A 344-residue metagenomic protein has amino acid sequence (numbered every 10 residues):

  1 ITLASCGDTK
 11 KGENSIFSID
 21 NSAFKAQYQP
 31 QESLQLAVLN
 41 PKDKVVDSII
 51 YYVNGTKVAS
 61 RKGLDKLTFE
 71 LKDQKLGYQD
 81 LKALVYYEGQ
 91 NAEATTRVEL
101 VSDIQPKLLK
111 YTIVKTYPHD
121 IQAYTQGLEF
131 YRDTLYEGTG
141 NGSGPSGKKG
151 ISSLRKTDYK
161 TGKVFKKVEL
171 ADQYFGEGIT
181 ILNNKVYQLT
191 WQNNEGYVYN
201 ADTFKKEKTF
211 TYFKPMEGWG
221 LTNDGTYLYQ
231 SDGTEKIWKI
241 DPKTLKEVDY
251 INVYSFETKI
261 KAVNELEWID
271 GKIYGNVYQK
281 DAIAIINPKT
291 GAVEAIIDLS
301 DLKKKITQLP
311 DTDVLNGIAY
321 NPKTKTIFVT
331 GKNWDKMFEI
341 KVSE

Functional and structural regions predicted by a protein language model:
T2-S5: C-terminal motif of bacterial Sec signal peptides marking the signal peptidase cleavage site
G7-K10: Bacterial signal peptide processing site
V101-Q122, Y159-F165: A short helix->beta-strand "capping" segment at the edge of beta-propeller domains
T112-P118, K163-E169, K205-T211, D249-T258 (+2 more regions): A short beta-strand motif characteristic of beta-propeller blades
V114-S153, K167-T180, G331: Beta-strand-rich domains and repeat architectures in extracellular enzymes and scaffolds, especially beta-propellers
I121-R132, D172-N183, F213-G225, E257-I269 (+1 more regions): Beta-rich, blade/repeat-based domains predominating in secreted/periplasmic proteins but also intracellular
E137-G147, Q188-N193, L228-T234, G275-Q279 (+1 more regions): Conserved beta-strand positions in repeat-built beta-propeller and related beta-rich domains
T157-G162, N200-F204, P242-L245, N287-A292 (+1 more regions): Short loop/turn segments that connect beta-strands within beta-propeller blades
